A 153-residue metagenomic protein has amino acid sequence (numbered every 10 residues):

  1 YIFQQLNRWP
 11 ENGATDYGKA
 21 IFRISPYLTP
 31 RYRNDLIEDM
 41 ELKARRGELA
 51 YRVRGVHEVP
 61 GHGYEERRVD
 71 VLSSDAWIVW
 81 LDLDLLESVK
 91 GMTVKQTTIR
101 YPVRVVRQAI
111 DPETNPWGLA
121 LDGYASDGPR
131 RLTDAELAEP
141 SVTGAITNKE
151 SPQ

Functional and structural regions predicted by a protein language model:
Y1-E11, T15: Short, low-complexity N-terminal intrinsically disordered segments enriched in polar/charged residues
E11-Q153: Structured, amphipathic secondary-structure segments that form assembly/contact surfaces in multi-subunit
